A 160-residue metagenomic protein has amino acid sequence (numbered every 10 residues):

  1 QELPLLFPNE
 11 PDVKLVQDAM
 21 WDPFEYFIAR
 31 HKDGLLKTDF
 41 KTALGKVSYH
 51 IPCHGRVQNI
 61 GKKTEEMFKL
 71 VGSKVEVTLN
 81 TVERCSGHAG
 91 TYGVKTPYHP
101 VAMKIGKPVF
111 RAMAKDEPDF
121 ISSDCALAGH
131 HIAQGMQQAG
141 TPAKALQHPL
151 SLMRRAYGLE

Functional and structural regions predicted by a protein language model:
Q1-E160: Iron-sulfur cluster-binding electron-transfer modules in prokaryotic oxidoreductases
